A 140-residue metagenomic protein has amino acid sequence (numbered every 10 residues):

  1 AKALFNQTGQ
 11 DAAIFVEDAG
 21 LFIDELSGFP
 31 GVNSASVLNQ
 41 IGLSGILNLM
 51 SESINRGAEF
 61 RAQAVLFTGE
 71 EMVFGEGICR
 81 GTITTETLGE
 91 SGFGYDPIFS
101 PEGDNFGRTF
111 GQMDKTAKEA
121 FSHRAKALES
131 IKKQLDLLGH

Functional and structural regions predicted by a protein language model:
A1-H140: Anionic-ligand binding patches
